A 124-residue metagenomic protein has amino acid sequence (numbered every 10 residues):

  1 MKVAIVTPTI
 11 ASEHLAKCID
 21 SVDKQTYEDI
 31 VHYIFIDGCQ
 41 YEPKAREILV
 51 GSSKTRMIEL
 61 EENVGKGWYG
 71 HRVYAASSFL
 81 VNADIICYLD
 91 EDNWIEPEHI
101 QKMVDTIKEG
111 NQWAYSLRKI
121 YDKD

Functional and structural regions predicted by a protein language model:
M1-S21: N-proximal low-complexity "stem/linker" segments adjacent to membrane-targeting elements
I19-D20, A83, E96-K108: Short alpha-helix within the catalytic core of nucleotide-sugar-dependent glycosyltransferases
D20-D29: Short, acidic, metal-binding catalytic loop of nucleotide-sugar glycosyltransferases
D29-Q40, I58-E62: Short beta-strand/loop segment that forms part of the nucleotide-sugar
K44-L80: Active-site-proximal specificity loops/subdomain of glycosyltransferases
I86: Short aromatic/hydrophobic "clamp" motif used to bind/position activated sugar donors
D90-W94: The conserved acidic donor/metal-binding loop of glycosyltransferases
Q101-D124: Conserved donor NDP-sugar-binding/catalytic core segment of glycosyltransferases
